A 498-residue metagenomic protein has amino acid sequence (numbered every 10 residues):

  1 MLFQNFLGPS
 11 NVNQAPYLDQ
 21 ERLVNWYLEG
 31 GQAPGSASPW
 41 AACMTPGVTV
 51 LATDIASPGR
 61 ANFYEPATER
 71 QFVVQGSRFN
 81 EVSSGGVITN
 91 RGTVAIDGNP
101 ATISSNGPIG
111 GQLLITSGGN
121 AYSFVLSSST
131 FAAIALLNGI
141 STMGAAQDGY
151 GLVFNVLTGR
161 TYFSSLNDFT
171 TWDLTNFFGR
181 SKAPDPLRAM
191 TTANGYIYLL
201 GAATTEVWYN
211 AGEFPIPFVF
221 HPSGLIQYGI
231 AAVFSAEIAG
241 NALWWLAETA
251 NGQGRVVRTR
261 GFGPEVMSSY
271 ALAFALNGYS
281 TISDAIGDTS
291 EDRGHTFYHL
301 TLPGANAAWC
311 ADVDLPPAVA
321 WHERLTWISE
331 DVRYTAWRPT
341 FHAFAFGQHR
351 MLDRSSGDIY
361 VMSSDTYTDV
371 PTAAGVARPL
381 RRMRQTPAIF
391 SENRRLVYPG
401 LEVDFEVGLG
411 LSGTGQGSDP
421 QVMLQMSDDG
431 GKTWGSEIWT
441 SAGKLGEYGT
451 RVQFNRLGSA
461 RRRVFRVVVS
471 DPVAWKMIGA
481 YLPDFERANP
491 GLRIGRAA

Functional and structural regions predicted by a protein language model:
M1-R91, A95-I109, P222, Q227-W244 (+1 more regions): Beta-sheet repeat architectures centered on beta-propellers
F63, G144-A145, T191, E237: Conserved beta-strand position repeated across blades of beta-propeller domains
T68, G76-S77, G118-G119, D148 (+6 more regions): Surface-exposed loop/turn positions within WD40 beta-propeller blades
V73, I115, G151-N155, I197-G201 (+3 more regions): Short beta-strand motif characteristic of blades in beta-propeller domains
S83-G86, V125-S129, L166-D168, A211-E213 (+2 more regions): Short loop/turn segments that connect beta-strands within beta-propeller blades
L126-G149: Asp-box/WD-like beta-propeller blade repeats and closely related beta-sheet repeat scaffolds
G159-P184, F214-H221: Short, flexible helix-coil linker/hinge segments at the edges of structured domains or between repeats
Y198-S223: Surface-exposed extracellular loop regions of Gram-negative outer-membrane beta-barrel proteins
